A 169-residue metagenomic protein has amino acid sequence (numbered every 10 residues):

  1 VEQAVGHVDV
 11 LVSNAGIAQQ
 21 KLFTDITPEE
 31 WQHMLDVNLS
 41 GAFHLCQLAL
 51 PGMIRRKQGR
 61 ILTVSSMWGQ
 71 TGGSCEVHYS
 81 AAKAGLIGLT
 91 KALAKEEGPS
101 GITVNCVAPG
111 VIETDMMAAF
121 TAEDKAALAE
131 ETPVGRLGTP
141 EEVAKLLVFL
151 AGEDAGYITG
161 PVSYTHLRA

Functional and structural regions predicted by a protein language model:
V12, G98, T103, I158-G160: Short, small/polar-rich loop/turn modules that mediate ligand/substrate recognition or access, typified
L22-F23, E30-L35, M117, L128: Substrate-binding pocket helix/loop in short-chain dehydrogenase/reductase
I26, G72-S80, A92, F120: Active-site loop-to-helix junction immediately N-terminal to the catalytic Tyr of the SDR YXXXK motif in Rossmann-fold
C46, A82, T90: Active-site helix of classical SDR
P51, K95-P99, G156: Alpha-helical segment proximal to the catalytic Tyr-Lys
S66: Residue(s) in the substrate-gating loop at a strand-loop-helix junction that position the organic substrate next
T165-A169: Conserved small/polar residues in nucleotide/adenosyl-binding loops
